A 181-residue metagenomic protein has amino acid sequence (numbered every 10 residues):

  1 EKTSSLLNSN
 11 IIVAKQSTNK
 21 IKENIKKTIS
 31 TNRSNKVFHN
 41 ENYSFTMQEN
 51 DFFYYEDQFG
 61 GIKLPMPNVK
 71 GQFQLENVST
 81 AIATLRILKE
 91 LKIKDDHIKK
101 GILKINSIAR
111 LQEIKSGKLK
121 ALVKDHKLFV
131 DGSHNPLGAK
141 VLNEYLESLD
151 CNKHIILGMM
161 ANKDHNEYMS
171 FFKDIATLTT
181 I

Functional and structural regions predicted by a protein language model:
E1-K63, V78, I82-D96: Acidic, Mg2+-coordinating active-site environments of NTP-dependent enzymes
E1-T3, F59-L178: Nucleotide phosphate-binding/pyrophosphate-handling subdomain across enzymes that bind or process nucleotide phosphates
S9-I12, N35-K36, N152-I155, A176-I181: Hydrophobic beta-strand segments of well-ordered beta-sheets in folded domains
